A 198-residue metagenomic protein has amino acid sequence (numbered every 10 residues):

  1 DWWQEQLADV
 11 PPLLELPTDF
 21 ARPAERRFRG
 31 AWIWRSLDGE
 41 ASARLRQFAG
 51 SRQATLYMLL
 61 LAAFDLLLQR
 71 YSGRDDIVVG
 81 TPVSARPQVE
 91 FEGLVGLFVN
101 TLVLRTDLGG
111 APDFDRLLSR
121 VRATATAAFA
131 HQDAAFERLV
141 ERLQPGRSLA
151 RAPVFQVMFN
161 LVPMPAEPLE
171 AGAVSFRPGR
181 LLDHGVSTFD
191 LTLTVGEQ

Functional and structural regions predicted by a protein language model:
Q4-D9, P17-P23, G30-Q198: Adenylate-forming
